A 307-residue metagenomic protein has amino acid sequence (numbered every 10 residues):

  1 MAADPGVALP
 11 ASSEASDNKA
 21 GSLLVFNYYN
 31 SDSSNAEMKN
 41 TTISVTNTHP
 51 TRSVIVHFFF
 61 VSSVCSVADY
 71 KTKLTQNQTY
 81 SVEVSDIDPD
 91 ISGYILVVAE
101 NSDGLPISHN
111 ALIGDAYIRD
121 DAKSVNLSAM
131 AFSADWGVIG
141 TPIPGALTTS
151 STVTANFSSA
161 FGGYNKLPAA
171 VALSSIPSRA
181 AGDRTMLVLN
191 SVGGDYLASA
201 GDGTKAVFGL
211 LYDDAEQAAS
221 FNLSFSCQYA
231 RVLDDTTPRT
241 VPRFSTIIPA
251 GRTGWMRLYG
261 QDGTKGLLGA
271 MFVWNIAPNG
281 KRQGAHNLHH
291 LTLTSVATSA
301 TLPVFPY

Functional and structural regions predicted by a protein language model:
A2-Y307: Gly/Pro-rich, tryptophan- and cysteine-flecked surface segments typical of secreted/extracellular proteins
